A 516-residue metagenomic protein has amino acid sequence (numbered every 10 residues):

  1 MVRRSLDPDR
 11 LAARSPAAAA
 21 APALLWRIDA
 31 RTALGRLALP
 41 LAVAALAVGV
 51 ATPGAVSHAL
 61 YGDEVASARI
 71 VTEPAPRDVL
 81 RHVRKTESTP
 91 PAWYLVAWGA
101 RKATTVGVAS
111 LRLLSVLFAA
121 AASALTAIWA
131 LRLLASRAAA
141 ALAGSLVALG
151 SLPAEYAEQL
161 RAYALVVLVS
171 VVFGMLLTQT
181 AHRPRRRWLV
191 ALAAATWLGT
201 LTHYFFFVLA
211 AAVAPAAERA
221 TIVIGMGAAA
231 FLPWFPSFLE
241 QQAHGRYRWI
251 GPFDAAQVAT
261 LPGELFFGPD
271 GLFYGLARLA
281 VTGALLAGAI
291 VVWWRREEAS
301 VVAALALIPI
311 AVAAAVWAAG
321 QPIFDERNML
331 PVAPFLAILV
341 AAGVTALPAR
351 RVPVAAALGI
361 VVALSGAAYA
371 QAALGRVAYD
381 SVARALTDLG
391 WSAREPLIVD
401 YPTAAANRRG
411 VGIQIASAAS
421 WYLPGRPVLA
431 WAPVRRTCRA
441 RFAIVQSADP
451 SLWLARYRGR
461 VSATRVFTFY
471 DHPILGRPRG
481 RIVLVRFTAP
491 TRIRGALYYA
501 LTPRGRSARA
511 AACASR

Functional and structural regions predicted by a protein language model:
V2-L34: Membrane-interfacial, low-structure loops and terminal tails that flank and connect transmembrane helices in multi-pass
P22-A514: Terminal, non-globular segments
